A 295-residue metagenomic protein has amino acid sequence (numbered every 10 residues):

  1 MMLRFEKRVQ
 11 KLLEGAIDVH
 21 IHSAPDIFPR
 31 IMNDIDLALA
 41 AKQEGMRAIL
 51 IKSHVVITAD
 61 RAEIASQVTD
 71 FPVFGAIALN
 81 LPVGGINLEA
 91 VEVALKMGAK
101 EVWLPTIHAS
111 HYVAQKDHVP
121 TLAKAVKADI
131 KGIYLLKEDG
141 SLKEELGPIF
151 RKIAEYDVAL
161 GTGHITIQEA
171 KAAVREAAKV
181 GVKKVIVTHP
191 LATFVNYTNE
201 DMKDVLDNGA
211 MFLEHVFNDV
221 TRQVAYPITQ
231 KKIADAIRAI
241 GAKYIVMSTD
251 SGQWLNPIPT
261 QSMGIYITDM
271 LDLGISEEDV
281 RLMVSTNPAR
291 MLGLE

Functional and structural regions predicted by a protein language model:
M1-F71: An N-terminally biased module of ancient metal coordination in phosphate/nucleic-acid-related enzymes
K7, L104-E145, Y266-I267: Active-site gating loops and adjacent loop-to-helix segments of metal-dependent hydrolytic enzymes
Q10, R61-D70, E92-G98, R151-A154 (+3 more regions): Acidic (Asp/Glu)-rich catalytic clusters
G15-I21, I49-I51, F74-I77, V102-L104 (+4 more regions): Hydrophobic faces of well-ordered beta-strands that scaffold small-molecule active sites in alpha/beta enzyme cores
M32-D36, K143, T198-K203, Y226-A234 (+1 more regions): Charged helix-capping and loop-helix junction motifs
R151, Y156-G163, I167-I228, V246: Catalytic pocket-lining loop regions of alpha/beta-barrel enzymes, especially the amidohydrolase/enolase/GH5 lineages
A242-P259: Short acidic/histidine-rich active-site segments
S262-E295: Mid-to-C-terminal alpha-helical segments outside catalytic/metal-binding sites
